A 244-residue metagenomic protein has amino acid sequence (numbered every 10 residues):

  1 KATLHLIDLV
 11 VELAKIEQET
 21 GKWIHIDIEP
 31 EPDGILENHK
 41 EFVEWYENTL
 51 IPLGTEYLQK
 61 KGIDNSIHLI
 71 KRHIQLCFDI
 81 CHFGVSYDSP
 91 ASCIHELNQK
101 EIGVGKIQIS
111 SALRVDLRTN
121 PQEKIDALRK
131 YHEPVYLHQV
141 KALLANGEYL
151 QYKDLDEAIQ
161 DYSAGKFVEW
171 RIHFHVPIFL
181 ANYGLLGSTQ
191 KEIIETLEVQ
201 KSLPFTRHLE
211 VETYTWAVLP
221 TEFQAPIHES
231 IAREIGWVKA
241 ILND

Functional and structural regions predicted by a protein language model:
K1-Q75, V85: Active-site acidic/histidine proton-transfer and metal-coordination neighborhood in alpha/beta enzyme cores
A2-V10, V43-L53, P90-C93, T189-T196 (+1 more regions): Well-ordered, non-membrane alpha-helical segments in soluble/globular domains
I24-P30, I74-I80, G105-I109, I172-F174 (+1 more regions): Hydrophobic faces of well-ordered beta-strands that scaffold small-molecule active sites in alpha/beta enzyme cores
E29-D33, D79-V85, I109-R114, P177-A181 (+1 more regions): Active-site beta-loop-alpha junctions enriched in small/polar residues
D33-E41, C81-C93, V115-L117, N182-K191: Active-site glycine- and acidic-residue-rich loops that bind and position anionic ligands or nucleotide-like cofactors
I63-G103: Long, internal scaffold/assembly segments composed of regular secondary structure
E96-I178: Aromatic-lined glycan-binding groove of carbohydrate-active enzymes
G103, G147-D244: Flexible, acidic glycine-rich loops studded with aromatic residues
